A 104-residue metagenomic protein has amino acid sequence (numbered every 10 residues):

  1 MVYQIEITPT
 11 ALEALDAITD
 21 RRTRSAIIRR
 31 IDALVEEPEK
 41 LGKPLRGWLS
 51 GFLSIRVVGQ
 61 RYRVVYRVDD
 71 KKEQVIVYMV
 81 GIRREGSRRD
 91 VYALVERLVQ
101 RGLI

Functional and structural regions predicted by a protein language model:
M1-R30, L103-I104: Arg/Lys-rich, positively charged N-terminal/basic patches that mediate binding to nucleic acids
Q4, Y62, R67-I104: Enriched for short, Lys/Arg-rich terminal
E13, A33, I82-E85: Active-site micro-motifs of SAM-dependent methyltransferase domains
I18-R24, W48-L49, V57-Y62, G81-R89: Short, charged helix-to-loop "capping" segments that act as catalytic/coupling loops
T23, I27-R30, L41, S87-V95: Amphipathic alpha-helical interface surfaces
D32-V57: A short, surface-exposed loop/turn module that caps and links secondary-structure elements
